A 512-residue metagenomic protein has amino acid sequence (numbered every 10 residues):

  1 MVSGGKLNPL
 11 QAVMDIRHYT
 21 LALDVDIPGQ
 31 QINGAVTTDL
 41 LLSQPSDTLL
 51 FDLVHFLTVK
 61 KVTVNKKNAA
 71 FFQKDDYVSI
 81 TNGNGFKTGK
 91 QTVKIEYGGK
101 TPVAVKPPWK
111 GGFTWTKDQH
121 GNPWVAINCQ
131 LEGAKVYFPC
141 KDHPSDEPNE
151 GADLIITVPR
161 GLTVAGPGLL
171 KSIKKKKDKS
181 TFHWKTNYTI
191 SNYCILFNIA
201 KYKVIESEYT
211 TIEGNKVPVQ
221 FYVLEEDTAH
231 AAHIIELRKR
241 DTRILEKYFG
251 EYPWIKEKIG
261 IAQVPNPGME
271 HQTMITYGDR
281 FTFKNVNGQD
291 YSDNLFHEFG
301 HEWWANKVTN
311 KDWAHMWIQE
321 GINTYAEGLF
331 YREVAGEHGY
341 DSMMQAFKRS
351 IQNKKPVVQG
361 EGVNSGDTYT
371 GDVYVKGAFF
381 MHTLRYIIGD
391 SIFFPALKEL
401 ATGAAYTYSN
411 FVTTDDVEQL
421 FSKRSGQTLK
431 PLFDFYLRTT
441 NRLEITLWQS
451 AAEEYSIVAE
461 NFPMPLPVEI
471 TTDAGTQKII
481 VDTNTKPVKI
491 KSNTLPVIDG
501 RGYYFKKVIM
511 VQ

Functional and structural regions predicted by a protein language model:
M1-N33, T116-W124, K430-P431: N-terminal, polar/Ser/Thr-rich
A35-L57, F138-P159, D415, Y455-T471: Surface-exposed beta-strand/loop patches in extracellular or lumenal glycoproteins
T37, V78, V105, L154 (+5 more regions): Juxtacatalytic substrate-recognition/specificity segment
V54-T116, P487-S492: A surface-exposed beta-strand-loop module
T58-V64, A165, L429-K430, S450-R501: Beta-strand-rich binding/interaction modules
E96-Y202, G502-Y504: Extended, low-hydrophobicity, Ser/Thr/Pro/Gly-biased non-transmembrane segments
M316, E320-F379, I387, Y406-T407: Acidic/His/Gly-enriched intrinsically disordered linker/tail segments that often contain short helix/coil "MoRF-like"
T370-Q449, Y455: Amphipathic alpha-helical substructures
